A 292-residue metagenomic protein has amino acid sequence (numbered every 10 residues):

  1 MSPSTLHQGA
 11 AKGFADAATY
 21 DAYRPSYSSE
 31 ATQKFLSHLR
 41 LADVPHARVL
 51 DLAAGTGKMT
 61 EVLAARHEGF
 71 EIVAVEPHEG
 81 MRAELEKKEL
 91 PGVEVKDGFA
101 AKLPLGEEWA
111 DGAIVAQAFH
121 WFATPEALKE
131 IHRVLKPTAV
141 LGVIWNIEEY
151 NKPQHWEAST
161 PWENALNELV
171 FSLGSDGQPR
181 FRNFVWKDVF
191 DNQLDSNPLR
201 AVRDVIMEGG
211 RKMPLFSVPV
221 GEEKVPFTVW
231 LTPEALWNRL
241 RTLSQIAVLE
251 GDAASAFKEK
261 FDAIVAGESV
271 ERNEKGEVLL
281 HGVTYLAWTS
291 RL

Functional and structural regions predicted by a protein language model:
A10-Y27: Class I SAM-dependent methyltransferase Rossmann-like catalytic core, especially the SAM/SAH-binding loop
P25-H46: Conserved alpha-helix/loop element of class I SAM-dependent methyltransferases that forms part of the SAM/SAH-binding
R48-K102: Class I SAM-dependent methyltransferase SAM/SAH-binding core
A101-G112: A short acidic, Gly/Pro-enriched loop at the edge of an enzyme's catalytic core that lines a small-molecule cofactor
D111-P125: A short SAM/SAH-binding and catalytic strip from SAM-dependent methyltransferases
E126-P137: A short glycine-rich, Lys/Arg-flanked "PGG" loop and its adjoining helix->strand segment in the class I
P137-V229: Conserved catalytic/acceptor-binding region of the Class I
Q193-L292: Conserved Class I S-adenosyl-L-methionine
